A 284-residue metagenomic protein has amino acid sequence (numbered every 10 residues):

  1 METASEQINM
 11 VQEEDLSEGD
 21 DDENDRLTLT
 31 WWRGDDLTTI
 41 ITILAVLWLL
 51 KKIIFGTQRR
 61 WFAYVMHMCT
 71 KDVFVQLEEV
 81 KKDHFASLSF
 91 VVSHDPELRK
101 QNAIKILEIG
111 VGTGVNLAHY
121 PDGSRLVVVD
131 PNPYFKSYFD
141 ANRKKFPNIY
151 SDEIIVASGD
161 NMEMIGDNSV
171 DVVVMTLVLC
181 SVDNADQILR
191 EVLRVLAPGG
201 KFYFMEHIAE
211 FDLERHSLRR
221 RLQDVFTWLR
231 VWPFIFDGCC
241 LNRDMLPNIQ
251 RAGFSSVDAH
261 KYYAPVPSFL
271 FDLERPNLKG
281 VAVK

Functional and structural regions predicted by a protein language model:
W61, D72-K105, V115-H119: Conserved alpha-helix/loop element of class I SAM-dependent methyltransferases that forms part of the SAM/SAH-binding
K105-M162: Class I SAM-dependent methyltransferase SAM/SAH-binding core
D160-V173: A short acidic, Gly/Pro-enriched loop at the edge of an enzyme's catalytic core that lines a small-molecule cofactor
D171-N184: A short SAM/SAH-binding and catalytic strip from SAM-dependent methyltransferases
D186-P198: A short glycine-rich, Lys/Arg-flanked "PGG" loop and its adjoining helix->strand segment in the class I
K201-W228: Conserved class I S-adenosyl-L-methionine
D237-G253: Short alpha-helix
A252, K261-K284: Core SAM-dependent methyltransferase catalytic element
